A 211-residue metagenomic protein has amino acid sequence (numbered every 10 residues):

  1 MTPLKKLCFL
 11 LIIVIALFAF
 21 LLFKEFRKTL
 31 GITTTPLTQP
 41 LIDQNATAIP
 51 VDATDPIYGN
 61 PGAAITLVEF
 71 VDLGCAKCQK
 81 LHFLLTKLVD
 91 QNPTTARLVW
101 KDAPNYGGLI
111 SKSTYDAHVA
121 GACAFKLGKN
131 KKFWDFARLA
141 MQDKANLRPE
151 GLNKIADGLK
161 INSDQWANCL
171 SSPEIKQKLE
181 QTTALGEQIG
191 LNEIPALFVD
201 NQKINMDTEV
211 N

Functional and structural regions predicted by a protein language model:
M1-T34, F70, K154-N211: C-terminal cap of thioredoxin/glutaredoxin-like
K5-K6, P61, L85: N-terminal secretory/membrane-targeting helices
K28-V51: N-terminal, intrinsically disordered, polar/charged segments of Gram-positive cell-envelope systems that serve as
A48-I65, D90: A short beta-strand-turn-helix
D52-P56, L84-L85, T183-A184: A generic local structural motif
I57-Y58, L147, I204: Short clusters of hydrophobic/aromatic residues that line enzyme substrate/ligand-binding pockets
V68-L73, Q79-D157, I189-N192: Structural alpha/beta surface segment adjacent to cysteine/selenocysteine redox centers across thiol/disulfide enzymes
